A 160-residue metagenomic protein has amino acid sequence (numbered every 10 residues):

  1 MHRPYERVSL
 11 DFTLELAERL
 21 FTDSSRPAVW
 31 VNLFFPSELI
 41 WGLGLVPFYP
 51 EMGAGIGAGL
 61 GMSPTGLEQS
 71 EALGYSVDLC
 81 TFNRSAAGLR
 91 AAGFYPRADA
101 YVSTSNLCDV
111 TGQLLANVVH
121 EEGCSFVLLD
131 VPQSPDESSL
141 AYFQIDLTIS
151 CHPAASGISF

Functional and structural regions predicted by a protein language model:
M1-F160: An N-terminal assembly and electron-transfer interface module characteristic of large anaerobic redox and radical
